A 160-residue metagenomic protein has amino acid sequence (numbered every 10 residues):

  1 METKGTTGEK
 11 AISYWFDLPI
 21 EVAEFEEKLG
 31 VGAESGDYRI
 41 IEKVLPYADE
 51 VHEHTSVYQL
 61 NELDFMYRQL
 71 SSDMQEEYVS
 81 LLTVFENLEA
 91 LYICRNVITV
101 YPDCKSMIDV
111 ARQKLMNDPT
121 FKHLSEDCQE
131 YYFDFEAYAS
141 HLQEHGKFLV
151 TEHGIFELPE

Functional and structural regions predicted by a protein language model:
M1-G36: N-terminal ordered "arm"
E2-G8, L45, E152-H153, P159-E160: Short, flexible beta-strand-to-coil junctions
Y14-L18, E50, L158: Short amphipathic beta-strand/extended segments with alternating polar/hydrophobic composition
A23-L88: Structured domain cores in non-transmembrane regions
I41-E42, V79-S80, C94, E126-D127 (+1 more regions): Short coil/turn segments at secondary-structure boundaries
Y78-V79, T83-P119, A137, P159: Extracytoplasmic/secretory-pathway segments with low complexity and glycosylation-like composition
R112-E160: Acidic, proline/glycine-rich low-complexity IDRs
